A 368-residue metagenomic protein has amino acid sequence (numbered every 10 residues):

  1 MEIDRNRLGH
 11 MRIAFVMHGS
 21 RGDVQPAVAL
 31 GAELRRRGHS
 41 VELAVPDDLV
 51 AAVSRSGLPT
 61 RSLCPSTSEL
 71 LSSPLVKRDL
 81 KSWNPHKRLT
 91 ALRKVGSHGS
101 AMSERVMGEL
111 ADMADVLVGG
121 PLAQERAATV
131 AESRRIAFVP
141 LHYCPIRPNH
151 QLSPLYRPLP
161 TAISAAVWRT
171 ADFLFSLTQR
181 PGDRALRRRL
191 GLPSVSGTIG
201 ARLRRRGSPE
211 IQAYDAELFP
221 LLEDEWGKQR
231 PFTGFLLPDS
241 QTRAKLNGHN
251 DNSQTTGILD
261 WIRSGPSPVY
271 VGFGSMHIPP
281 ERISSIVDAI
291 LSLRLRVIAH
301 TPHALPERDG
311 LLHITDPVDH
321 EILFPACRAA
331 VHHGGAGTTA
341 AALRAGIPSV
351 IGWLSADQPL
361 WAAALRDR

Functional and structural regions predicted by a protein language model:
E2-R61: N-terminal subdomain of nucleotide-sugar transferases
R5, G9, Y214-A329: Donor-nucleotide binding loops and adjacent catalytic segments primarily of GT-B fold Leloir glycosyltransferases
D23, G31, L117-G119, D316-A364: A donor-sugar binding/catalytic signature common to diverse glycosyltransferases and related nucleotide-sugar
A44-R88: Conserved nucleotide-sugar phosphate-binding/catalytic loop shared by glycosyltransferases and other
L49-G57, A128-S133, R204, F219-K228 (+2 more regions): Short loop/helix-cap segments at secondary-structure boundaries that form the rim of catalytic
R61-E69, L141-Y143, G334, I351-A356: Short beta->alpha connector loops at strand-helix junctions that form conserved, small/polar/Pro-enriched
S97-V167, E217-L218: Conserved nucleotide-sugar donor-interacting segment of glycosyltransferase catalytic cores, predominantly GT-B
V139-P220, W226-Q229, W361: Active-site-proximal region of nucleotide-activated glycan assembly enzymes, centered on histidine/acidic-rich loops
